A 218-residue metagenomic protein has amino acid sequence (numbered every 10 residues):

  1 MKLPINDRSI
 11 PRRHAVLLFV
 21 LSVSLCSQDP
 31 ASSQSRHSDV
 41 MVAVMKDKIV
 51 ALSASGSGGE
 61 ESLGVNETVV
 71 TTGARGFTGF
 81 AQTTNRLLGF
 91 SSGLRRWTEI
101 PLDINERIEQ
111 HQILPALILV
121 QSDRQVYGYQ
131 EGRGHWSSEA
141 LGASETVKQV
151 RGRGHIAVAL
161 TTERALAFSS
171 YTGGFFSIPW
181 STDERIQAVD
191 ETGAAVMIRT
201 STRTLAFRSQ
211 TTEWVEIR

Functional and structural regions predicted by a protein language model:
K2-V16: Bacterial N-terminal signal peptides that target proteins for export
A15-S24: Bacterial N-terminal signal peptides
P30-D39, G64-F77, D103-A116, G142-H155 (+1 more regions): Repeated scaffold domains used in trafficking and secretory/extracellular systems, primarily beta-propellers
R36-V44, V50, G76-Q82, L114-Q121 (+3 more regions): Short beta-strand elements that form the blades of beta-propeller/WD-repeat-like and other beta-sheet-rich scaffold
D39-A51, E67, T83, L87-G89 (+2 more regions): Non-catalytic tandem-repeat scaffold regions and their flanking low-complexity/translocation tails
A54-G56, S92-L94, E131-R133, S170-G173 (+1 more regions): Short loop/turn segments that connect beta-strands within beta-propeller blades
S57-L63, R96-P101, H135-A140, G174-P179 (+1 more regions): A short beta-strand motif characteristic of beta-propeller blades
R199-R218: Blade-level signature of beta-propeller repeat domains, shared across WD40, Kelch, NHL, RCC1 and BNR/Asp-box propellers
